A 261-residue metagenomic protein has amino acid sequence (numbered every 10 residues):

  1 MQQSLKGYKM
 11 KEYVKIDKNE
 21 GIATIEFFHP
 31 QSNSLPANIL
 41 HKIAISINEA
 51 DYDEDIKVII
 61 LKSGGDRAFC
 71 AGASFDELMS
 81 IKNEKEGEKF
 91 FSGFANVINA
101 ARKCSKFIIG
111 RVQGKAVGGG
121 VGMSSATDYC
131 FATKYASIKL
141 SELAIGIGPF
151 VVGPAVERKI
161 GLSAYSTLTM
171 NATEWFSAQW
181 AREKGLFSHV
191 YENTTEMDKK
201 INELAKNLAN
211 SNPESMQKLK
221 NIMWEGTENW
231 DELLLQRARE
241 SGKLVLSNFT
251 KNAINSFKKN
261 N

Functional and structural regions predicted by a protein language model:
Q2-K62, N99: Conserved CoA-thioester-binding segment of acyl-CoA-metabolizing enzymes
L5-E26, T169, E174-L208, M216-E228 (+2 more regions): Amphipathic alpha-helical segments at domain termini/boundaries
I25, I43, L61, S74 (+5 more regions): Terminal peptide-recognition signature
L40, F75, G153, L162-S166 (+3 more regions): A general structural signal for well-ordered alpha-helical segments in protein cores
S46, G93-S105: Catalytic-core regions built around general acid/base machinery
S63-V97, A116: Glycine- (often His-adjacent) and acidic-residue-rich active-site loop that binds/positions the CoA thioester
A100-G118, M123-S211: Crotonase-fold acyl-CoA enzyme core
I222, Q236-E240, L244, S256: Intrinsically disordered, low-complexity segments enriched in small/flexible residues
